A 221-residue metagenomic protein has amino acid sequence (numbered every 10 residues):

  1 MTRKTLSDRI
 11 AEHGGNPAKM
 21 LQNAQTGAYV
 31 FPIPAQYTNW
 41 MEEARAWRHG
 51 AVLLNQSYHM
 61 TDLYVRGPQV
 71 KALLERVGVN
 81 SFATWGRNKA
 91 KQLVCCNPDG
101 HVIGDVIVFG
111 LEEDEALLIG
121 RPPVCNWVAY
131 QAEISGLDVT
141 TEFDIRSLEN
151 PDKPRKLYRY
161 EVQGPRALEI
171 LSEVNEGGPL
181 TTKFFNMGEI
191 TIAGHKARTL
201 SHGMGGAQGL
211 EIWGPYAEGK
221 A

Functional and structural regions predicted by a protein language model:
M1-C96, H101: Acidic, proline/glycine-enriched N-terminal capping motif
Q36, W47-A51, I103-D105, D144-L148 (+1 more regions): Short amphipathic alpha-helical segments, especially helix-boundary/capping motifs
C95-E113: Active-site beta-strand->loop segment that positions catalytic residues and contacts the acyl thioester
I107-A221: Acidic, low-complexity central loop/insert segments
